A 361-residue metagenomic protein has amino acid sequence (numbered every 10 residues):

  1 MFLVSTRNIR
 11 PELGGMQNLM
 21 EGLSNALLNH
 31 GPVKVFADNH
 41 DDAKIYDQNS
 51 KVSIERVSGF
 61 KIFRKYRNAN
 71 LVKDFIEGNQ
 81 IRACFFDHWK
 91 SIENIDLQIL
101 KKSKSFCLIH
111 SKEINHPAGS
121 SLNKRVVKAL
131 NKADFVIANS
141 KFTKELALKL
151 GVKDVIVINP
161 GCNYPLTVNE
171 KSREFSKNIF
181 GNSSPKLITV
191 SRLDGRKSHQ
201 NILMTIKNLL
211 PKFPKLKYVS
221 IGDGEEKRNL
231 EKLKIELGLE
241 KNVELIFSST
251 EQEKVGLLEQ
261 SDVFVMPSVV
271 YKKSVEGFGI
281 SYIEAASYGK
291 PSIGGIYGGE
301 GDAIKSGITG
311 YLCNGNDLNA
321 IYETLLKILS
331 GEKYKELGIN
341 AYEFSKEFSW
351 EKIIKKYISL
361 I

Functional and structural regions predicted by a protein language model:
S5, I137, I179-K197, L203-N208: Conserved donor-binding/catalytic core segment of Leloir-type glycosyltransferases
T6-L13, L19-R64, T143, L148: N-terminal strand-loop element at the rim of the active site of nucleotide-sugar-dependent glycosyltransferases
F86-I92, I109: Short His-centered aromatic/hydrophobic patch
F142, G161: Carbohydrate-associated surface elements
K215, A320, K333-E347, S359: A short, well-ordered alpha-helix in the C-terminal region of glycosyltransferases
R228-Q252, V263: Nucleotide-activated donor-binding/catalytic signature segment of Leloir-type glycosyltransferases, i.e., the conserved
E259-S274, K290: Acidic donor-binding loop of glycosyltransferase active sites
K305-G307, Y311-L318, K327-E332: Conserved acidic donor-binding segment of nucleotide-sugar-dependent glycosyltransferases
